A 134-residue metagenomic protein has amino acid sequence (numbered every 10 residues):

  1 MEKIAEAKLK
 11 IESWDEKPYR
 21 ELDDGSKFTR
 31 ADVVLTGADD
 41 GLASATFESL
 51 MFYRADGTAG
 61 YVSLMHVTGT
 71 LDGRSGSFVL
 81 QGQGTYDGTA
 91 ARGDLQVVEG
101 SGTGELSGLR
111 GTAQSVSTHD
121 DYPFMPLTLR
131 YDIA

Functional and structural regions predicted by a protein language model:
M1-A134: Targeting-peptide/extracellular-domain and disordered-appendage signature
